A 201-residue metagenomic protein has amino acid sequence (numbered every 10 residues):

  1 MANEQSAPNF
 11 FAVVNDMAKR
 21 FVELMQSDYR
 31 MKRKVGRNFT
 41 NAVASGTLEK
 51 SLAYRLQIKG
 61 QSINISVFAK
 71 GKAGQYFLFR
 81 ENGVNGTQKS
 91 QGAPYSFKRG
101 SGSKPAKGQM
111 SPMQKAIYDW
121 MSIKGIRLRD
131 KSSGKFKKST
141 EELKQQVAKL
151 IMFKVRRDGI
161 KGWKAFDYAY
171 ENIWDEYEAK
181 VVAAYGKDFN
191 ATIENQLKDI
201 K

Functional and structural regions predicted by a protein language model:
M1-S62: Charge-rich, low-complexity N-terminal segments
A42-K201: Charged, low-complexity interaction tracts
